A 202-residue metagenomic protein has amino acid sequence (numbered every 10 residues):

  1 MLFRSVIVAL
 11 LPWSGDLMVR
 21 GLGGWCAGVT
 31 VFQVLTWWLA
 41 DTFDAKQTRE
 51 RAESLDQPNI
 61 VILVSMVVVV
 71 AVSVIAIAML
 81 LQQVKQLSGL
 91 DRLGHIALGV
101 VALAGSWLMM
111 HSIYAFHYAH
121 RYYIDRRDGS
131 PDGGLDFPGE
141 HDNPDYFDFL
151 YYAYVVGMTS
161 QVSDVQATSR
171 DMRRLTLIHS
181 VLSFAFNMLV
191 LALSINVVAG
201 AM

Functional and structural regions predicted by a protein language model:
D16-V31, G94-M110: Alpha-helical transmembrane segments
W37-L55, A78-S88: Membrane-helix interface/capping segments
T48-V68: Juxtamembrane helix-capping/reentrant segments at transmembrane boundaries
V69-D91, Y154-T168: Alpha-helical transmembrane segments and their membrane-interface junctions in multi-pass membrane proteins
L103-R126: Transmembrane alpha-helix/helix-exit interface in multi-pass inner-membrane proteins
Y122-Q166: Membrane-proximal soluble regions of multi-pass membrane proteins
D148-V155, S163, A167-M202: Pore domain of cation channels
